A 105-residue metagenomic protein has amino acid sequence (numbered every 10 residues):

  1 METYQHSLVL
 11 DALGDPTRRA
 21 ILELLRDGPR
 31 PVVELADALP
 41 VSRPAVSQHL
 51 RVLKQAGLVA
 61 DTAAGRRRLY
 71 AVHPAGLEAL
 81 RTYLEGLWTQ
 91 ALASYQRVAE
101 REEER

Functional and structural regions predicted by a protein language model:
M1-Q5, E23, L77-R105: Amphipathic alpha-helical dimerization/coiled-coil segments that flank or bridge DNA-binding/regulatory modules
E2-S42, R67-E78: N-terminal helix-turn-helix DNA-binding core of bacterial DNA-binding proteins
E23, D37, Q48, K54-Q55: Alpha-helical residues within the helix-turn-helix
P40, A56, A60, E78 (+1 more regions): Hydrophobic small-molecule pocket/channel-lining residues, especially in calycin-type beta-barrels
A45: Residues in the helix-turn-helix
K54-G65, A71: Beta-hairpin "wing" of winged helix-turn-helix
